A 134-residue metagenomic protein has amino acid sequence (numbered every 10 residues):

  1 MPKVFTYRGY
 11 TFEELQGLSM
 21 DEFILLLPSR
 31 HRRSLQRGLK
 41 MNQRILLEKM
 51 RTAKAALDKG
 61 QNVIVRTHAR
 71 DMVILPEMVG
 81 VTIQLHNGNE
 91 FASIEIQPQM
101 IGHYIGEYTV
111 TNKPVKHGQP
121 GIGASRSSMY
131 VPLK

Functional and structural regions predicted by a protein language model:
P2-K134: Compact, Lys/Arg-rich rRNA/RNP-binding cores from ribosome-related proteins
